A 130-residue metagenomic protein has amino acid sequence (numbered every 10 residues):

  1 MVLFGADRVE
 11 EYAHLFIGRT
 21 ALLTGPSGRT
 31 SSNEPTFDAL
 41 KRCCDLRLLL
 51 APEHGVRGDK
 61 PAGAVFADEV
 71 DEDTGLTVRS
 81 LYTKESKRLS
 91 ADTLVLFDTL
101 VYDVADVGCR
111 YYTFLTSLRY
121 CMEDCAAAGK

Functional and structural regions predicted by a protein language model:
M1-D45: N-terminal phosphate-binding or glycine-rich loops at protein starts, especially the Walker A/P-loop of NTPases
R29-S32, V56-K60: Short, charged/polar "capping" segments at the starts of alpha-helices and the immediately preceding loops
C44-L46, C125-K130: A short helix->loop->beta-strand "cap" motif at the edges of active sites that frequently abuts
D45-H54: Short internal beta-strands
A62-F97, C109: Glycine-rich oxoanion-binding loops at beta->alpha junctions
T99-V107: Short acidic catalytic loops
D106-L118: Glycine/threonine-rich flexible loop motifs
T116-E123, A127: Alpha-helical scaffolding segments of alpha/beta enzyme cores, especially the outer helices of TIM-barrel or partial
